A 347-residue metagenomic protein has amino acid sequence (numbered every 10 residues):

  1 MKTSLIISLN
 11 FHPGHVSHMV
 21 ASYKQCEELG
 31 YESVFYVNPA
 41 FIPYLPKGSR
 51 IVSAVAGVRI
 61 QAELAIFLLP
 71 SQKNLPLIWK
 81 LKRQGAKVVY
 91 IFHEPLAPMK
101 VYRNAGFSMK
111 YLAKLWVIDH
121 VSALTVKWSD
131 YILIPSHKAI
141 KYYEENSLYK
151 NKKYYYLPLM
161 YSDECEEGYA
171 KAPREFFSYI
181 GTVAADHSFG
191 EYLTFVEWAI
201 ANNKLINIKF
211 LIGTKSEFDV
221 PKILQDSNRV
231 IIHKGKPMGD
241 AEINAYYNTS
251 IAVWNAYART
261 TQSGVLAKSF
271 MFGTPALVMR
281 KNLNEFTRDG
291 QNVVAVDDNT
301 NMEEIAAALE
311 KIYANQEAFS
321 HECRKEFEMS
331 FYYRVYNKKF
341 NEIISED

Functional and structural regions predicted by a protein language model:
L64-I66, L81-A105: Active-site proximal beta-strand in glycosyltransferases
P98, Y111-I132: Membrane-proximal helix-turn-helix segments that form the acceptor-binding/catalytic region of lipid-linked
S122-K152: A short, active-site helix/loop in glycosyltransferases that binds the activated sugar's phosphate group
G168-S188, L193-V196: Conserved donor-binding/catalytic core segment of Leloir-type glycosyltransferases
V220-A245, G290: Nucleotide-activated donor-binding/catalytic signature segment of Leloir-type glycosyltransferases, i.e., the conserved
A245-T261, T274: Acidic donor-binding loop of glycosyltransferase active sites
P275-K281: Short hydrophobic beta-strand element within catalytic cores of glycosyltransferases and related nucleotide-activated
E303, Y313-S345: A charged, aromatic-enriched C-terminal amphipathic alpha-helix characteristic of glycosyltransferases across folds
